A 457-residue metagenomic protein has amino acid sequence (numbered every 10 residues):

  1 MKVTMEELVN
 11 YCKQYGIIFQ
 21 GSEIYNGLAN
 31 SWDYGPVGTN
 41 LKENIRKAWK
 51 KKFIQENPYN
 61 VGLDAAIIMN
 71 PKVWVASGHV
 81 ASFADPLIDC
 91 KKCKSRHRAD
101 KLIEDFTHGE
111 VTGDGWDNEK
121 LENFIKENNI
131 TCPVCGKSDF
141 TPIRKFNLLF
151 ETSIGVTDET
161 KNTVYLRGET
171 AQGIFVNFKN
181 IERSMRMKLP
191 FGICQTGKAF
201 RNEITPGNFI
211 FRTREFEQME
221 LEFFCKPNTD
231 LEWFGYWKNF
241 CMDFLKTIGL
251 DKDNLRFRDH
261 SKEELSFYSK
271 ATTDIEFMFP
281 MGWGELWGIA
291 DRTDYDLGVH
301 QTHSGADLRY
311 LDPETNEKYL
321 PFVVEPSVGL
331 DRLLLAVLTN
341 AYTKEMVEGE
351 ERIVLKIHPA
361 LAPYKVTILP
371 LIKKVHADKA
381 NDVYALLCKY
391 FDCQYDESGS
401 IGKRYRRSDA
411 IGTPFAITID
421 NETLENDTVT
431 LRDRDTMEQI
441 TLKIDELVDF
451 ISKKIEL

Functional and structural regions predicted by a protein language model:
M1-L457: NTP/phosphate- and nucleic-acid-binding module
